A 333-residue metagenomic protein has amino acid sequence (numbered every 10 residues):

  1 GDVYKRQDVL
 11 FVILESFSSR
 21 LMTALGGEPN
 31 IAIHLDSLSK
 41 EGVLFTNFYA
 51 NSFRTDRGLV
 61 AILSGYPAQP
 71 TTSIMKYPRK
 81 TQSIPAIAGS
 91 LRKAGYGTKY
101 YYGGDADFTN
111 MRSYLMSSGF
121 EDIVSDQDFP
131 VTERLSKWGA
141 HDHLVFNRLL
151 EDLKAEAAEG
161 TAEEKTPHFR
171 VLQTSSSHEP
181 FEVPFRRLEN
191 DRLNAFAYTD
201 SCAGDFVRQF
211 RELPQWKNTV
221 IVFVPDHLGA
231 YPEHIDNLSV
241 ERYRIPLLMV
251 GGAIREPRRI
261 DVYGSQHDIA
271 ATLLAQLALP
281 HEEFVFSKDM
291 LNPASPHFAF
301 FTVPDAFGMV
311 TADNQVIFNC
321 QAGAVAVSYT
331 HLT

Functional and structural regions predicted by a protein language model:
D2-L332: Solvent-exposed soluble domains appended to multi-pass membrane proteins
